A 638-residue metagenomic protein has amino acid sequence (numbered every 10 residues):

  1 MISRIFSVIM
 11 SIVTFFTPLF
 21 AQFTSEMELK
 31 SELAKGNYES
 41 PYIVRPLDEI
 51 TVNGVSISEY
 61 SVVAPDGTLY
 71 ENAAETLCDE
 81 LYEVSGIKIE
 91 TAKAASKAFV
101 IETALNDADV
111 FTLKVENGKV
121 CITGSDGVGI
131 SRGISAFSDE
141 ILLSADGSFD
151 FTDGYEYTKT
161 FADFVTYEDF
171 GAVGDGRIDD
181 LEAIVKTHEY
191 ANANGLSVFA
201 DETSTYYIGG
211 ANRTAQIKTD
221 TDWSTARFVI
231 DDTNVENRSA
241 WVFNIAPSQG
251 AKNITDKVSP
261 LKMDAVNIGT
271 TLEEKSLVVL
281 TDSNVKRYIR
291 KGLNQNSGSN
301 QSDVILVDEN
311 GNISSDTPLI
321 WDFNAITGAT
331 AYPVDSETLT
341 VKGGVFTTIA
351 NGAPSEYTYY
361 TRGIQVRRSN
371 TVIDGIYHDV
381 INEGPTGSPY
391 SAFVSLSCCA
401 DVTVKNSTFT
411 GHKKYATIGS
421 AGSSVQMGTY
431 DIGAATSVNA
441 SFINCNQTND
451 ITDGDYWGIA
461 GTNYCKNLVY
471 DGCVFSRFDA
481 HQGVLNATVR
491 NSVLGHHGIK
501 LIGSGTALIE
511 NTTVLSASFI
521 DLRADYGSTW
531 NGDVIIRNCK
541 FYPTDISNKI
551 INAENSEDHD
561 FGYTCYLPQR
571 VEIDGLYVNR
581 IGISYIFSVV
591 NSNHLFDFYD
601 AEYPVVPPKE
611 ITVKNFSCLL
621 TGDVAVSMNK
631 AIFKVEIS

Functional and structural regions predicted by a protein language model:
S11, A21-N117, T123-S131, A136-T158 (+1 more regions): Acidic, contiguous N-terminal accessory segments
L69-I89, G129, E168-D201, N253 (+2 more regions): Acidic Gly/Asp/Thr-rich repetitive segments characteristic of extracellular carbohydrate-active and adhesion proteins
L81, E116-K119, Y157, G209-D231 (+4 more regions): Beta-solenoid repeat scaffold
A104-A108, L181, V185-H188, N194-P247 (+6 more regions): N-terminal extracellular ligand-recognition/capping segment immediately after the signal peptide
K119-Y155, S299-S302, L306-G343: Extended acidic/polar, glycine-enriched regions that form or flank non-catalytic beta-rich accessory modules
G209-N212, V235-A251, V258, D322-A331 (+10 more regions): Extracellular beta-strand/beta-solenoid scaffold signature
D220, S224-T225, E337-T348, N370-N382 (+9 more regions): Right-handed parallel beta-helix
K275-V278, D282-N310, V345-H496: Right-handed parallel beta-helix
